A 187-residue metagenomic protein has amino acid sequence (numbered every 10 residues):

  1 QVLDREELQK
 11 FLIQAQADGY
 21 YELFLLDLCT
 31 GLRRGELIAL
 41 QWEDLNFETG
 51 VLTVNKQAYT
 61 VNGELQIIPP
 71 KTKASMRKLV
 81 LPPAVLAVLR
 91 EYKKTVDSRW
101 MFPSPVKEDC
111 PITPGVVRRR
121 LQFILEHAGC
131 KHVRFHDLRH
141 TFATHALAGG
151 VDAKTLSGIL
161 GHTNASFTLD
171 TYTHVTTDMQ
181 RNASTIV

Functional and structural regions predicted by a protein language model:
Q1-W42, F47-E48, Y59, A74-M76 (+3 more regions): Basic, Lys/Arg- and aromatic-enriched nucleic-acid-binding interface segment
V2-L8, T49, Q57-T60, P82-K131: Active-site/catalytic core of tyrosine-dependent DNA strand-transfer enzymes
E6-Q16, G63-P69, G149, D170 (+1 more regions): DNA/chromatin major-groove-contacting recognition/catalytic segments
A15-Q16, T113, F135-H136: Residue-level marker of regulatory loop/turn positions in helix-turn-helix DNA-binding domains and in histidine
Y21, L25, C29-E36, G115-F123 (+5 more regions): C-terminal catalytic core of tyrosine-transesterase DNA break-rejoin enzymes
K56-A74: Short, flexible, glycine-rich and Lys/Arg-enriched loop motifs at helix boundaries that contact anionic partners
